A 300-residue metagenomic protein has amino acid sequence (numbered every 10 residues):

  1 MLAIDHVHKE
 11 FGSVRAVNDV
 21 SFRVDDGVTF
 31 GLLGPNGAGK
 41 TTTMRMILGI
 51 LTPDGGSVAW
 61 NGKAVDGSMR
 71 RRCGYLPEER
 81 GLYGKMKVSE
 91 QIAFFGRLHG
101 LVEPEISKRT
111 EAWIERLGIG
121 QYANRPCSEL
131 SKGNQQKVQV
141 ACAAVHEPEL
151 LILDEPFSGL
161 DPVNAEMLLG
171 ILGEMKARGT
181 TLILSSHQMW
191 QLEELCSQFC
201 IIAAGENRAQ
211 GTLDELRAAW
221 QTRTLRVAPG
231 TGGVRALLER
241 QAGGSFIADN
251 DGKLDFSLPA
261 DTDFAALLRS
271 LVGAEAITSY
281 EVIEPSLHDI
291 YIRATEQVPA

Functional and structural regions predicted by a protein language model:
G56-R71: Conserved ABC transporter NBD signature motif
A93, R97, P104-Y122: Conserved ABC ATPase "signature" region
P126-L130: Conserved ABC ATPase signature
V140: Hydrophobic anchor residue at the start of the ABC signature
L151-E155: Catalytic Walker B motif of ABC-type/P-loop ATPase nucleotide-binding domains
L169-S257: ABC transporter nucleotide-binding domain
T222-A300: Short, charged/small-residue-rich alpha-helical element at the C-terminal edge of ABC transporter nucleotide-binding
